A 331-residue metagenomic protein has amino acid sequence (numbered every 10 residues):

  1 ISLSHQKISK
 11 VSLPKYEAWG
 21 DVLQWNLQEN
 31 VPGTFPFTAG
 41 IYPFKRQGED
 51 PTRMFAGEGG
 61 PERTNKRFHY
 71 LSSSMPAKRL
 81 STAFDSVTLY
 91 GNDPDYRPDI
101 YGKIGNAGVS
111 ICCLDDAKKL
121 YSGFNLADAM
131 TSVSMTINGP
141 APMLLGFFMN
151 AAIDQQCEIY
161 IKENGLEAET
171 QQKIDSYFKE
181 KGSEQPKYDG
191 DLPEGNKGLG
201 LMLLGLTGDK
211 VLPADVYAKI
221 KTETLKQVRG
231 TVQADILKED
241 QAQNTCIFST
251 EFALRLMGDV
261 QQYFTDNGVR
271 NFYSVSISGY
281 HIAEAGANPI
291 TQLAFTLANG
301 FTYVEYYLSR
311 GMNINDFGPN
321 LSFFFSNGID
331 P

Functional and structural regions predicted by a protein language model:
I1-P331: Catalytic alpha/beta active-site cores
